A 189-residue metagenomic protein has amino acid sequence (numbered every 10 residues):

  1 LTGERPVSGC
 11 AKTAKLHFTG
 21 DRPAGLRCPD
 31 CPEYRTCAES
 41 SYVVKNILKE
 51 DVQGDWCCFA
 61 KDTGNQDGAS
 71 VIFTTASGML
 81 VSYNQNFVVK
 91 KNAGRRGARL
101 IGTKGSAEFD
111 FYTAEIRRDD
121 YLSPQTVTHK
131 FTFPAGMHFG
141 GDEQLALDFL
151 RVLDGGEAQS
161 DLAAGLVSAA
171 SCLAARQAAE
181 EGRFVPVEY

Functional and structural regions predicted by a protein language model:
L1-T113, L145-V152: Contiguous beta-strand/loop segments that form the cofactor/metal-binding neighborhood of enzyme cores
N65-M79, F87-Y189: C-terminal helical cap and adjacent loop that interface with cofactors, partners, or active-site loops
